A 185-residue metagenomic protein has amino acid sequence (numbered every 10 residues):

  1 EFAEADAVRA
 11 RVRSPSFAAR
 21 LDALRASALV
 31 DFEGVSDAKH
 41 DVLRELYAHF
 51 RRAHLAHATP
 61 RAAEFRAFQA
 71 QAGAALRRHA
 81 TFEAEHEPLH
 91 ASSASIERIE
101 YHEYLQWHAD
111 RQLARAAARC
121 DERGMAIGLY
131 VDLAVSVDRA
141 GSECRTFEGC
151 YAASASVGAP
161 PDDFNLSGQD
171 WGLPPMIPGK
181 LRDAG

Functional and structural regions predicted by a protein language model:
E1-D110, S136-G185: Alpha-amylase-like alpha-glycosidases and glucanotransferases acting on alpha-linked glucans and related
Q106-S136: Conserved, well-ordered alpha-helix/loop/beta-strand core segments that scaffold catalytic motifs
